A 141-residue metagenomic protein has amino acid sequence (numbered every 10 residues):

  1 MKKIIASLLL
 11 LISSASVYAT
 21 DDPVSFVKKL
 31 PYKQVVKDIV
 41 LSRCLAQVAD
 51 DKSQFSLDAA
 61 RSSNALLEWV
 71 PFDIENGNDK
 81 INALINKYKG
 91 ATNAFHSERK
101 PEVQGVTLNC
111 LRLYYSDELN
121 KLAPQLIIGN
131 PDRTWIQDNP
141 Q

Functional and structural regions predicted by a protein language model:
K2-L8: Sec-dependent signal peptide recognition, specifically the positively charged N-region followed immediately by
S7, V35-K37, V103: Residue-level signal for mature regions of secreted extracellular proteins and peptides
S13-S16: N-terminal signal peptide c-region/cleavage motif recognized by signal peptidases
T20-L66: N-terminal secretory signal peptides
A59-Q141: Compact alpha-helical subdomains of small soluble proteins
